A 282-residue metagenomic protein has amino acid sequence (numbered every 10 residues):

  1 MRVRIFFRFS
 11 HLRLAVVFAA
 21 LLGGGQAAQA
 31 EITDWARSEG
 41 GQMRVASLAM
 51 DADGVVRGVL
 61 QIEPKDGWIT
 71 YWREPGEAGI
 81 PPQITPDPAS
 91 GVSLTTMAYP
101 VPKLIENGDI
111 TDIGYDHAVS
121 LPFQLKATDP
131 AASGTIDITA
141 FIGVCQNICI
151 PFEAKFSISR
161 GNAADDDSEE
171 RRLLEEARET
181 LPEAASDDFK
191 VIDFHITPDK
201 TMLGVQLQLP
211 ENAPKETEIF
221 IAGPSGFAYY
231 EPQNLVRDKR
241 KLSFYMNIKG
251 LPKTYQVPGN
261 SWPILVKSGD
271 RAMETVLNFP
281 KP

Functional and structural regions predicted by a protein language model:
M1-S10: N-terminal secretory signal peptides that target proteins for export/translocation
R8, G23-Q26: Intrinsic low-complexity/disordered segments
R13-G24: Bacterial N-terminal signal peptides
Q29-P282: Extracellular/lumen-exposed scaffold segments
